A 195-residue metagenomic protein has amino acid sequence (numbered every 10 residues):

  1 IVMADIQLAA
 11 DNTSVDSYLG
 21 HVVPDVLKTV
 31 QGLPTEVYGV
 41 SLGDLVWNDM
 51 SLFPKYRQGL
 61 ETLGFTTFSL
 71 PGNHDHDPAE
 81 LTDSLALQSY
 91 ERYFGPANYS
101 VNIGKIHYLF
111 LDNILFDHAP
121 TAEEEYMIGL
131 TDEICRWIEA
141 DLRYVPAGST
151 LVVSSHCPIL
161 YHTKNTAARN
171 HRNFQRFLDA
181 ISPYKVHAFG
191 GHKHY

Functional and structural regions predicted by a protein language model:
I1-A10, K105-A119, V152-H156: Active-site-proximal beta-strand elements of phosphoester/diester hydrolases
I1-P54: N-terminal active-site segment of His-dependent metallophosphoesterases
D5, G43-D44, G72-N73, H156 (+1 more regions): Active-site glycine-centered loops adjacent to acidic/histidine catalytic or metal-binding residues that shape
A10-N12, D44-L45, L115-G129, L160-N165: Surface-exposed cleft-lining segments at the edges of enzyme active sites
T13, L45-S51, P78-L81, T163 (+1 more regions): Acidic-and-aromatic substrate-binding clefts and catalytic sites of carbohydrate-active enzymes
M50-V145, N173-K185, H194-Y195: Extended active-site neighborhood of metal-dependent phosphoesterases/phosphodiesterases
S149-V152, P158-Y195: Long, structured stretches of catalytic cores involved in phosphate-ester chemistry, encompassing
